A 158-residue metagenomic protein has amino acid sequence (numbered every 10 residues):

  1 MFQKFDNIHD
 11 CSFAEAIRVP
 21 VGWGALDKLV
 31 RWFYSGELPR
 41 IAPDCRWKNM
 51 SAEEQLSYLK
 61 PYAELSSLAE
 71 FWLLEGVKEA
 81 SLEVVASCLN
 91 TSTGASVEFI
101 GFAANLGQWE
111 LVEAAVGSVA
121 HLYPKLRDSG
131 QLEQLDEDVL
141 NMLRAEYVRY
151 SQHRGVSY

Functional and structural regions predicted by a protein language model:
M1-T91: Canonical BTB/POZ domain core
D44-A63, E75-Y158: Alpha-helical protein-protein interaction/assembly modules
